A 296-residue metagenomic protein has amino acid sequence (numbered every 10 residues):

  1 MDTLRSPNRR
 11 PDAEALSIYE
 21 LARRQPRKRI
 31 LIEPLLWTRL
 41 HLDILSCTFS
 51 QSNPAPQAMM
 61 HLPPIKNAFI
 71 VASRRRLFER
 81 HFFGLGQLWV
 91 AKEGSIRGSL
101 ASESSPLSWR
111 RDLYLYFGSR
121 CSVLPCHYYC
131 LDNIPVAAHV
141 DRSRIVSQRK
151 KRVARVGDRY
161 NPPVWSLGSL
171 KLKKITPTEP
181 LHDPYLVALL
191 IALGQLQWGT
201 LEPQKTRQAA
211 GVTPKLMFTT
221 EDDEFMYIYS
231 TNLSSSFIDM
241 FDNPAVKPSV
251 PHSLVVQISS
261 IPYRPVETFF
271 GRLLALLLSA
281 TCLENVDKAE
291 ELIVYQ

Functional and structural regions predicted by a protein language model:
M1-D158, P180, V255, I261-Q296: Eukaryotic intrinsically disordered, low-complexity regulatory regions enriched in Ser/Thr and Pro
S147, R152-I175: Short amphipathic alpha-helical segments and their helix-coil junctions
S166-Q296: Extended catalytic cores and adjacent scaffolds of nucleotide/polyanion-binding enzymes
